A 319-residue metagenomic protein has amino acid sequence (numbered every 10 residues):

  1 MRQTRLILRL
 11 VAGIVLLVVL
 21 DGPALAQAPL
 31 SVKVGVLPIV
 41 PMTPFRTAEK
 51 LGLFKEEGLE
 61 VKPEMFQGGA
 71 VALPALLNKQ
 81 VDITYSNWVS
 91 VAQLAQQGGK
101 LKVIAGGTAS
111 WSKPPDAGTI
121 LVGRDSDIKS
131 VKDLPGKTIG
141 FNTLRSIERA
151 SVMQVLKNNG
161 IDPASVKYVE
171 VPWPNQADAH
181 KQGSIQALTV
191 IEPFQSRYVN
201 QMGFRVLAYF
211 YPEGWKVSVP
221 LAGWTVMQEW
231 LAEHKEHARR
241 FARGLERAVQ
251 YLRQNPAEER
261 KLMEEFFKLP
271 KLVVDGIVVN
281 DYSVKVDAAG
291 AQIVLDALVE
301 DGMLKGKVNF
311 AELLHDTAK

Functional and structural regions predicted by a protein language model:
M1-V11: Bacterial N-terminal signal peptides that target proteins for export
R9-D21: Bacterial N-terminal signal peptides
Q27-N159, K167-E170, Q186-E192, L207-A208 (+1 more regions): Short, glycine-/small- and polar/acidic-enriched structural segments that line small-molecule recognition paths
L51-G52, P74, N78, A92 (+12 more regions): Solvent-exposed, polar/charged alpha-helical surfaces in well-ordered, non-transmembrane soluble domains, broadly
E56, S110-K113, P212-V217, D281-G290: Short, solvent-exposed loop/beta-turn-alpha elements that line the ligand-binding surface or hinge of extracytoplasmic
V89, Y168-V169, P174-L262: Pocket-lining segment of extracytoplasmic ligand-binding domains
L231-K305: Secondary-structure end/capping motifs
L298-K319: Conserved C-terminal helix/tail region of periplasmic/extracytoplasmic solute-binding proteins
